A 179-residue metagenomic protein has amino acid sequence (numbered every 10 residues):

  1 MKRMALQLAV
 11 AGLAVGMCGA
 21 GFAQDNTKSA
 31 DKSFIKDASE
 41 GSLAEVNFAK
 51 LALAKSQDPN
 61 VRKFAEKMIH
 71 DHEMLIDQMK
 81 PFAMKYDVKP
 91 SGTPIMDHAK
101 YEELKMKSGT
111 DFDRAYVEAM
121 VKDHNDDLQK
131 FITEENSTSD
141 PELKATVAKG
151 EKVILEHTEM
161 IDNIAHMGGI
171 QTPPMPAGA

Functional and structural regions predicted by a protein language model:
K2-A179: His/Met- and acidic-residue-enriched segments that coordinate or traffic transition-metal cofactors and support
